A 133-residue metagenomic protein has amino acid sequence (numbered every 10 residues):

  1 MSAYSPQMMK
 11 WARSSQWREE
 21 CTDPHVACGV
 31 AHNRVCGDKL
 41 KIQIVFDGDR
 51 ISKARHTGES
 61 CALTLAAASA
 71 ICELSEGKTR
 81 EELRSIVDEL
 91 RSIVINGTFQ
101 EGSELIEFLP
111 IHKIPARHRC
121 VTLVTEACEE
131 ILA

Functional and structural regions predicted by a protein language model:
M1-A133: Domain-level signature for proteins that mediate thiol-based redox and metal-cofactor handling
